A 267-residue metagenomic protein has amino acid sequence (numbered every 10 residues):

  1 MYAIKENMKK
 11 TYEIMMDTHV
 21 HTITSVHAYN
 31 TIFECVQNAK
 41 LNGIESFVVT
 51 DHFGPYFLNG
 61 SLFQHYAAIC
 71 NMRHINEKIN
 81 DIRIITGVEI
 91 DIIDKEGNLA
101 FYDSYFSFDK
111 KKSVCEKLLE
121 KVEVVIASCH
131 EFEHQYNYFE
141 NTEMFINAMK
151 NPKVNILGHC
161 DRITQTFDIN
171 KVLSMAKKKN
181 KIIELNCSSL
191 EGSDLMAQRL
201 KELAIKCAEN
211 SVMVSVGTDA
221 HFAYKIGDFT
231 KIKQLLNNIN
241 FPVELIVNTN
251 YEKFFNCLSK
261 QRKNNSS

Functional and structural regions predicted by a protein language model:
M1-T18, T22, I32, E143-I146 (+2 more regions): Charged catalytic cores and adjacent phosphate/nucleic-acid-binding surfaces used for phosphate/nucleic-acid chemistry
Y2, F53, L58-K181, L185 (+2 more regions): Extended substrate/RNA-proximal surfaces in nucleic-acid metabolism proteins
E6-K10, L41, E116-L119: Short glycine/proline-enriched loop/turn "hinge" motifs that connect secondary-structure elements and lie
I23-G60: Metal-associated gating/positioning segment near the N- to mid-region
T24-H27, Y56-N59, H134-Y136, G192-D194 (+1 more regions): A generic structural signal for short coil/turn motifs at secondary-structure boundaries
